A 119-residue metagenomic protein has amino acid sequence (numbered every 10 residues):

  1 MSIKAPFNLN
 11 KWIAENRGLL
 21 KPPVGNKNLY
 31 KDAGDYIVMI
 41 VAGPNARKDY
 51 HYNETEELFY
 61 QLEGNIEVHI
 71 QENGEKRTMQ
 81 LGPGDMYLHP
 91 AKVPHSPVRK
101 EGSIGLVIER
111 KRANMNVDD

Functional and structural regions predicted by a protein language model:
M1-A42, R47-D49: A short, N-terminal "cap"/entry segment at the start of jelly-roll beta-barrel domains of the cupin/DSBH fold
I37, A46, I66, E75-R77: Short acidic/polar mixed-charge low-complexity motifs
V38, D49-Y52, E56-Q61, T78-M79 (+1 more regions): His/acidic/aromatic-lined binding-pocket segments of jelly-roll/cupin-type domains and related regulatory beta-sandwich
V41-A42, Y52-Q71, G105-R110: Short, conserved beta-strand element in jelly-roll/cupin
E72-K92: Short acidic-glycine-tyrosine-enriched beta hairpin
A91-D118: Ligand-binding loop in jelly-roll beta-barrel domains
